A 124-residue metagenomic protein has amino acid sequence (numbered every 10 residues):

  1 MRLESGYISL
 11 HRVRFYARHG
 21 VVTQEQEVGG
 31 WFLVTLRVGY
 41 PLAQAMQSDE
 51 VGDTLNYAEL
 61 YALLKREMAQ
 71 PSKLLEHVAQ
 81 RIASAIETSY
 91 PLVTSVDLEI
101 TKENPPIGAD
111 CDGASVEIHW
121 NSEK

Functional and structural regions predicted by a protein language model:
M1-K124: N-terminal, polar/charged subdomain of small-to-medium soluble alpha/beta proteins
